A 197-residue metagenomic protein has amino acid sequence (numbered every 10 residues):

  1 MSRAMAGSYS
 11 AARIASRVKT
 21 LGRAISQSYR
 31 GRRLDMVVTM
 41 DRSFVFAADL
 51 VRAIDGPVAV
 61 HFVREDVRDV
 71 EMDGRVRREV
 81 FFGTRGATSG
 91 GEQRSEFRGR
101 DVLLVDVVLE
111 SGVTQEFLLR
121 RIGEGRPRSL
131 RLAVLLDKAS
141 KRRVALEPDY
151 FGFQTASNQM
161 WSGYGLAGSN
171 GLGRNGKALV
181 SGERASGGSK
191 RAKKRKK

Functional and structural regions predicted by a protein language model:
M1-K197: PRPP-associated nucleotide enzymes
